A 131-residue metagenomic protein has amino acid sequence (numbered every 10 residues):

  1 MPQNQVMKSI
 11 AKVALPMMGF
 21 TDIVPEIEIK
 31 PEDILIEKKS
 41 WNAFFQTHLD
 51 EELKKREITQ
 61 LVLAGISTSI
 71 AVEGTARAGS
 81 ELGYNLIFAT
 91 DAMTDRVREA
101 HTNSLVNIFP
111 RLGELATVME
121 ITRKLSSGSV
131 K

Functional and structural regions predicted by a protein language model:
M1-I58: Active-site alpha/beta core segments
R56, R77-N85: Alpha-helix C-terminal capping segments
T59, N85, E114: Residue-level detector of anion-binding/catalytic polar loops
V62-G65, N85-R98: A short glycine-rich beta-strand->turn/loop micro-motif centered on a GG-aromatic cluster
S69-T75: Short glycine/serine/threonine-rich phosphate/pyrophosphate-binding segments that cradle anionic phosphate groups
R96-F109: Active-site-proximal loop->helix
L112-K131: A charged, well-structured terminal subsegment
